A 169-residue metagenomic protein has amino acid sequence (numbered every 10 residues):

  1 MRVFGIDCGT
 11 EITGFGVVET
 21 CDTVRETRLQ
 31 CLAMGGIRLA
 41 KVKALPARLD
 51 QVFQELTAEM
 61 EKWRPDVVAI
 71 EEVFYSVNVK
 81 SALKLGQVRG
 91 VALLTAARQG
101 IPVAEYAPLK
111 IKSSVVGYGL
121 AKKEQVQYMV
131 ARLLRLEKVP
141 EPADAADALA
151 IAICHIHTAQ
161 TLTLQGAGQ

Functional and structural regions predicted by a protein language model:
M1-Q169: Phosphate- and other anionic-substrate recognition elements at nucleic-acid/protein interfaces
